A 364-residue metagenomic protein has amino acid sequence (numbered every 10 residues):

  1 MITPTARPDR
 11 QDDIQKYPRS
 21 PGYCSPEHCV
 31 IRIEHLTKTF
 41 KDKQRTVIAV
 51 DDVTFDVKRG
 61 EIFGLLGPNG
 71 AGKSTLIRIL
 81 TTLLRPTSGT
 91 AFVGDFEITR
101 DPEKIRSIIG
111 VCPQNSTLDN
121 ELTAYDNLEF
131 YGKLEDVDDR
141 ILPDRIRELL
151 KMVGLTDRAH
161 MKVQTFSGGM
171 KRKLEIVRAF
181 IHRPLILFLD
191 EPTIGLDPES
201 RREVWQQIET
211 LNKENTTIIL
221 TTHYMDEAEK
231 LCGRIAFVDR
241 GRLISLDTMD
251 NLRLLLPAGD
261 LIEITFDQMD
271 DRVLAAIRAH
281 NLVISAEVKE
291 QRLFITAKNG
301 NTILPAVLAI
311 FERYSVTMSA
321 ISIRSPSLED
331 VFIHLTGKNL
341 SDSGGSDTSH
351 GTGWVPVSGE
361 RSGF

Functional and structural regions predicted by a protein language model:
G22-V30, T39-D52, P102: A short, flexible loop at the N-terminus of ABC-type nucleotide-binding domains that lies
P68-G72: Walker A (P-loop) phosphate-binding loop of ABC-type ATPase nucleotide-binding domains
E129, K133, R140-R158: Conserved ABC ATPase "signature" region
R183: Conserved catalytic motifs of ABC-family nucleotide-binding domains
L187-D190: Catalytic Walker B motif of ABC-type/P-loop ATPase nucleotide-binding domains
Q206-K298: ABC transporter nucleotide-binding domain
